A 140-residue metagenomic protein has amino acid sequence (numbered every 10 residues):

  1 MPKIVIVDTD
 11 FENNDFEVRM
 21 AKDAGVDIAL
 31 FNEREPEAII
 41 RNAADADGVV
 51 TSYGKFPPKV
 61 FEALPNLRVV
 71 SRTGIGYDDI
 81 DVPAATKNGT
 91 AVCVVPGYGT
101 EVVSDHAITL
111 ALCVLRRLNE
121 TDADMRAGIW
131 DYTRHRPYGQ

Functional and structural regions predicted by a protein language model:
M1-A46: N-terminal glycine-/charge-rich "phosphate-binding" loop or analogous flexible N-terminal tail
D10, Y98-G99, D131: Short, flexible active-site-adjacent loop segments at beta-strand->alpha-helix junctions, enriched in small/polar
D15, R19, I129, H135-Q140: Rossmann-like dinucleotide/phosphate-binding beta-alpha-beta segment
I28, V92, D131-Y132: Residue-level detector of short coil/turn "hinge" positions at structural boundaries
D47-A127, R136: Phosphate/diphosphate ligand-binding glycine-rich loop within oxidoreductases
